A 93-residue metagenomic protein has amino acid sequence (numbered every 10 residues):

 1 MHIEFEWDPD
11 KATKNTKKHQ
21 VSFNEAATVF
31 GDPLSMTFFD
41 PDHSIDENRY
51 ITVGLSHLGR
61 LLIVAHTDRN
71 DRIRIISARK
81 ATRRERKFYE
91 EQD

Functional and structural regions predicted by a protein language model:
M1-D93: Ribonuclease/tRNase effector modules and their secretory precursors
